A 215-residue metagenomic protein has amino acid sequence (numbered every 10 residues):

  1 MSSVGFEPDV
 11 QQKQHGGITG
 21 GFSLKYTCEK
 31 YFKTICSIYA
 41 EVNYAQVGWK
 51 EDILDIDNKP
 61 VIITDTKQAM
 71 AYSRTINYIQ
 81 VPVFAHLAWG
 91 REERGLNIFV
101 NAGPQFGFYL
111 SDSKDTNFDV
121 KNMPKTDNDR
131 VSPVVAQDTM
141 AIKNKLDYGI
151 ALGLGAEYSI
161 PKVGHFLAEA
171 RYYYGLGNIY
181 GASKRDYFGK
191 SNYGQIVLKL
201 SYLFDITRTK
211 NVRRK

Functional and structural regions predicted by a protein language model:
M1-H15, V47-Y78, Y109-D147, N178-Q195: Extracellular/periplasm-exposed beta-strand and loop segments of Gram-negative cell-envelope proteins, dominated by
M1-Y39, A45: Start-of-domain marker
H15-G21, I35-S37, I76-P82, N97-F99 (+2 more regions): Transmembrane beta-barrel architecture of outer-membrane proteins
G20-C28, Y44, V81-L87, A102-F106 (+3 more regions): Residues on the lipid-exposed face of transmembrane beta-strands in outer-membrane beta-barrel proteins
E29-C36, G90-N97, I160-H165, T207-K215: Short loop/turn motifs that connect adjacent beta-strands in outer-membrane beta-barrel proteins
D65-Y109: Hydrophobic, well-structured mid-protein blocks that either form specific transmembrane helices
L96-F99, D112-N117, V163-L167: Short conserved catalytic/interaction loops centered on acidic-Pro-aromatic/His motifs
I142-K143, D147, G155-K215: Predominantly the C-terminal beta-signal and adjacent terminal strand-loop region of outer-membrane beta-barrel
